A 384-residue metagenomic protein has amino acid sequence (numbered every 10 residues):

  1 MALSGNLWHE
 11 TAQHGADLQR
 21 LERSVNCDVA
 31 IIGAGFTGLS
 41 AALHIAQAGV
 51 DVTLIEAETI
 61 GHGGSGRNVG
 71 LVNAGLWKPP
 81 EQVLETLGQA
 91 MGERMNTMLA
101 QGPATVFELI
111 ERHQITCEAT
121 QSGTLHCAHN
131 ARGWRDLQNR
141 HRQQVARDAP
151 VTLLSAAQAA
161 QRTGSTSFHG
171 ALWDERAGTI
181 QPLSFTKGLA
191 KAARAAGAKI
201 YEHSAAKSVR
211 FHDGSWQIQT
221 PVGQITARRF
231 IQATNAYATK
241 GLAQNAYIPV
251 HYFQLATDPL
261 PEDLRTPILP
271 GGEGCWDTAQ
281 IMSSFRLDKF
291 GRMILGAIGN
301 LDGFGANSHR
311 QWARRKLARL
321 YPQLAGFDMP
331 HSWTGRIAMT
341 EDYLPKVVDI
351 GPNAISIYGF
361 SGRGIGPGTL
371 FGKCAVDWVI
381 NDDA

Functional and structural regions predicted by a protein language model:
M1-T11, K78-L84, F107-G188: Flavin (FAD/FMN) cofactor-binding and adjacent substrate-gating region of FAD-dependent oxidoreductase domains
M1-V29: Extreme N-terminal leader/targeting segments of oxidoreductases
V29-L54: N-terminal Rossmann-like FAD-binding beta1-loop-alpha1 element of flavoenzymes
Q47-R67: Glycine-rich FAD pyrophosphate-binding loop
G66-V69, A177, T239, T278 (+2 more regions): Glycine-rich phosphate/pyrophosphate-binding beta-alpha loops
R67-M98: Glycine-rich active-site loop/strand segments that organize a redox cofactor
A104, R112-T120, A206-S208, D213 (+1 more regions): Active-site substrate-recognition segment that forms the wall of the catalytic cavity or substrate channel
R135, Q143, H169-R228: Helical element adjacent to the flavin cofactor pocket in flavoenzyme catalytic cores
